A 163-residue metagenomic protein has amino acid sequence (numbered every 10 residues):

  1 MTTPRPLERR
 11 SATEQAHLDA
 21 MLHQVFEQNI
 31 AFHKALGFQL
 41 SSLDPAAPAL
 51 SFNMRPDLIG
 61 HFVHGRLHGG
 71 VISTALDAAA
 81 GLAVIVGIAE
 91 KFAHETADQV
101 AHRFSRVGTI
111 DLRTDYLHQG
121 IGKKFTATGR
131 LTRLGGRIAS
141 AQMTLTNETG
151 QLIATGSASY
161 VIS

Functional and structural regions predicted by a protein language model:
M1-S163: Terminal targeting signals and extreme-terminal segments of soluble enzymes
